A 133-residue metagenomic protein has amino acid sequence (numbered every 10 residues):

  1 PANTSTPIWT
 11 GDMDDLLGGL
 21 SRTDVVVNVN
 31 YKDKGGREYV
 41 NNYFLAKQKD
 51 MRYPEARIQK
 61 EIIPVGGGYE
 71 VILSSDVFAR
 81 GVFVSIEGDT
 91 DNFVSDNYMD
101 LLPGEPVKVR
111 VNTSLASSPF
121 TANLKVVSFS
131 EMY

Functional and structural regions predicted by a protein language model:
P1-T23, D89-S118: Intrinsically disordered, low-complexity Pro/Gly/Ser/Thr-rich segments with frequent PxxP/GP/PP motifs and embedded
G18-D33, S114-M132: Short, surface-exposed ligand- or partner-binding patches at beta-edge/loop junctions that are enriched in aromatics
S21-M51: A eukaryote-biased signal for short, well-structured alpha-helical docking elements
Y39-N41, R80-V84, F93, L102 (+1 more regions): Extended hydrophobic-aromatic, low-complexity segments
F44-G66: Low-complexity, acidic Ser/Thr/Pro/Gly-rich terminal tails and inter-domain linkers that flank the onset of structured
G67-V71: Structural beta-strand segments of beta-rich domains
S74-F93, V126-F129: Short acidic, flexible loop segments centered on an aromatic residue
